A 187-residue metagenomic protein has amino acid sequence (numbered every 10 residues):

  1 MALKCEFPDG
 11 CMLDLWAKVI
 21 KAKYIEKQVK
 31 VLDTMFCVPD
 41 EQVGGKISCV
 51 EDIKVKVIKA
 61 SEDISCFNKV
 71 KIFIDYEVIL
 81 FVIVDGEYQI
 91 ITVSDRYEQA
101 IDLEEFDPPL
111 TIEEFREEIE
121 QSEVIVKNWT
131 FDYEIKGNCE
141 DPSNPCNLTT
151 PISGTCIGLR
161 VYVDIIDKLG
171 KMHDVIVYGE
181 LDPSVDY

Functional and structural regions predicted by a protein language model:
M1-Y187: Viral structural modules
